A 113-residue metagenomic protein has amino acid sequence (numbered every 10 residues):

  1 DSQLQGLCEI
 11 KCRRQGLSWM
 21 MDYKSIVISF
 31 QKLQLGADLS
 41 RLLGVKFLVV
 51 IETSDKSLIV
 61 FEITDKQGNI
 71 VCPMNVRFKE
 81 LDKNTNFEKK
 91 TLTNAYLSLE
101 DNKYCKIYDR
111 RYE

Functional and structural regions predicted by a protein language model:
D1-S18: Conserved catalytic cores of phosphodiester-cleaving nucleases, focusing on short active-site segments
R13-L39: Mg2+/Mn2+-dependent nuclease catalytic core
S18-M20, L43-V50, V71, I107-D109: Generic marker of "main functional regions" within proteins
L33, A37-E52, I59-I63: Acidic, metal/cofactor-coordinating or nucleic-acid-engaging core segments within structured domains
E52-E113: Non-catalytic C-terminal interaction segments of nucleic acid-processing enzymes
